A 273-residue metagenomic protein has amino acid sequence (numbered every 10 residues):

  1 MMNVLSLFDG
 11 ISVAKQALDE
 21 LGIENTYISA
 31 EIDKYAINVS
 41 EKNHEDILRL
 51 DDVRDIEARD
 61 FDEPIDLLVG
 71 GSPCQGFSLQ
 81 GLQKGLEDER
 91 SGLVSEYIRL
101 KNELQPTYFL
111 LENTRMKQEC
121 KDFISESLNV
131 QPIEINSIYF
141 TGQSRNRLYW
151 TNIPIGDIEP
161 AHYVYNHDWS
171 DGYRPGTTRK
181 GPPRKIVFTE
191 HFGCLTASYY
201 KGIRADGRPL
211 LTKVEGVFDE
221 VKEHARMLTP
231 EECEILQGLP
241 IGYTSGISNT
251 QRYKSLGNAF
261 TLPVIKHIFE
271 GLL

Functional and structural regions predicted by a protein language model:
M2-D55: SAM cofactor-binding core of SAM-dependent methyltransferases, primarily the Rossmann-like beta-alpha-beta module
L5, L67-V69: N-terminal Rossmann-like NAD(P) cofactor-binding module of classical short-chain dehydrogenase/reductase
D51, V69-G70: Redox-cofactor binding/interface segments in oxidoreductases and associated redox assembly factors
I56-L67, C74-M227, E232: Class I S-adenosyl-L-methionine
G71, A197, P230-G246: Glycine-rich, acidic and aromatic/proline-enriched surface loops and short helix-turn segments that act as binding
S248-K254: Short pre-catalytic strand/loop immediately N-terminal to key active-site residues, enriched for Gly-Thr
I265: Acidic-aromatic/histidine active-site loop/patch
